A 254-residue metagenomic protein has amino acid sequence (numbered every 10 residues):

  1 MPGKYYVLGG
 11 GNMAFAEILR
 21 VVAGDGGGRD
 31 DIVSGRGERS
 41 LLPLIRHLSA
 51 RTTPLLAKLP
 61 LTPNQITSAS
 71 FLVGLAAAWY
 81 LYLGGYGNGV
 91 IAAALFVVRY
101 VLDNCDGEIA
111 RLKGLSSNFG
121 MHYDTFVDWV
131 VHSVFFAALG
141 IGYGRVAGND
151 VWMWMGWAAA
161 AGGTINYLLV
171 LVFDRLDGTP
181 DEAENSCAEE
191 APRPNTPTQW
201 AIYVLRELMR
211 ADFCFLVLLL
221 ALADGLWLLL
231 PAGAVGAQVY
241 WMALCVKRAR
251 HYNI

Functional and structural regions predicted by a protein language model:
Y5-T53, T125-I254: A feature for the membrane-embedded catalytic helix bundles of lipid/isoprenoid biosynthetic enzymes
G35-E38, L56-N64: Active-site flanking loop/helix segments enriched in acidic
T53-L61, F119-G120, I202-L205: Membrane interfacial helix-start motif at the N-side
L56-K58, L81, A110-R111, L220-A221: Helix-capping/transition residues at the boundaries of transmembrane alpha-helices and the short helical linkers
P63-F119, F136, M155: Membrane-embedded alpha-helical segments that form the functional core of polytopic membrane enzymes, especially those
V101, C105, I109, H122 (+3 more regions): Active-site His/Glu-centered metal-binding helix of metallohydrolases
K113-F126, Y143: Short helix/strand-bridging catalytic loops that position acidic/His residues to coordinate divalent metals and engage
